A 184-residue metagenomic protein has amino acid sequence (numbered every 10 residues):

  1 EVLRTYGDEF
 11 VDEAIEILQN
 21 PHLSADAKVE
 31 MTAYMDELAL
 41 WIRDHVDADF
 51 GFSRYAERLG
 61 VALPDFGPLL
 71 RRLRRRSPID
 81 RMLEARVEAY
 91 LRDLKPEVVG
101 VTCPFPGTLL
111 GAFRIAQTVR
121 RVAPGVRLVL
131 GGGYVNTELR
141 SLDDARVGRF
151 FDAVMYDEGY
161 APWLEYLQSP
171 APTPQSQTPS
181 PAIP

Functional and structural regions predicted by a protein language model:
E1-P21, E30-M31, E57-P184: Glycine-rich beta-alpha loop elements in corrinoid/cobalamin-binding modules across cobalamin-dependent enzymes
A27-R58: A short, flexible N-terminal coil/short beta segment enriched in small residues
